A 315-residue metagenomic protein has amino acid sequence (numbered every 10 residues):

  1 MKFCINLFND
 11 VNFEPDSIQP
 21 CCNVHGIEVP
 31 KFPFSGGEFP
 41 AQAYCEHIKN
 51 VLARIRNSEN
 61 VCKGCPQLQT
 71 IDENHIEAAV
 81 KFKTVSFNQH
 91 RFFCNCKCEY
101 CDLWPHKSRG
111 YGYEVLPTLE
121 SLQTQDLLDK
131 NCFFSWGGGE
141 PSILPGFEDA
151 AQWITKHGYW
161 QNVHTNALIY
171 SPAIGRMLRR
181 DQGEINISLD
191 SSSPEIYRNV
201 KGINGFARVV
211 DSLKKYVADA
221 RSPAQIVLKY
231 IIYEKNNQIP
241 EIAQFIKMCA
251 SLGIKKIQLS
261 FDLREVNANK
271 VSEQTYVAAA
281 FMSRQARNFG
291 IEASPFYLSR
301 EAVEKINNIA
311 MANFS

Functional and structural regions predicted by a protein language model:
M1-E73, E241, F245, C249 (+1 more regions): Accessory C-terminal segments flanking Radical SAM cores
E14-D16, I55, C65, F87-R91 (+5 more regions): Generic structural signal for small/hydrophobic residues in well-ordered secondary structure, especially within
V61, Q69, H90-K97, P105: Short pre-active-site segment immediately N-terminal to redox-active cysteine/selenocysteine motifs in thiol-based
K81-F93, D102-L116, D129-L144, T155-Y170 (+4 more regions): Core AdoMet radical
V115-T118, F147, V209, I242 (+2 more regions): Aromatic/hydrophobic pocket-lining residues that form the small-molecule binding cavity in soluble enzyme cores
Q125-L127, R176-Q182, V217-R221, C249-S251: Acidic (Asp/Glu)-rich catalytic clusters
G146-A150, S171-R179, Q238-F245: Distinct, well-ordered alpha-helical segments
A151-K156, L213-R221, S283-R287: Surface-exposed amphipathic alpha-helices with a cationic face
